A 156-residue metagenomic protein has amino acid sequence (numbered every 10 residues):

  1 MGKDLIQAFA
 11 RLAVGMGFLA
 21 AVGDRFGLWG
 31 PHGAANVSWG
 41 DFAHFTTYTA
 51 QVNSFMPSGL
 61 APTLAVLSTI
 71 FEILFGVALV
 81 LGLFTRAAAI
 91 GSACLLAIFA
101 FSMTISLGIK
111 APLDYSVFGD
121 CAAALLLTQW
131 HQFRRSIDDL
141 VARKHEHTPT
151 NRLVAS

Functional and structural regions predicted by a protein language model:
M1-F42, A50-I70, L74, L81-S156: Extended, low-polarity transmembrane helix blocks
